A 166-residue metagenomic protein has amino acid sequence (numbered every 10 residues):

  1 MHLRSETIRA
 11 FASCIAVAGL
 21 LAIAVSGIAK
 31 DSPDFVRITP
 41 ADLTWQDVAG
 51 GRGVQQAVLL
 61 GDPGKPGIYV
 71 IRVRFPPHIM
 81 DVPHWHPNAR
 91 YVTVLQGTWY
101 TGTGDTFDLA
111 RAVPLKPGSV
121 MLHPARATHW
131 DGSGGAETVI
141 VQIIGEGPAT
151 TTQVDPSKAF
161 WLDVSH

Functional and structural regions predicted by a protein language model:
M1-R9: N-terminal secretory signal peptides that target proteins for export/translocation
A12-I23: Bacterial N-terminal signal peptides
I28-Y69, P156-H166: A short, N-terminal "cap"/entry segment at the start of jelly-roll beta-barrel domains of the cupin/DSBH fold
D34-V36, A110, W130-H166: Double-stranded beta-helix
G64, W99, D105-R126: Short acidic-glycine-tyrosine-enriched beta hairpin
Y69-H86, P124-R126: Conserved short histidine dyad/triad with adjacent acidic residue
P76-I79, W85-T106: Glycine- and acidic-residue-biased ligand/ion/polar-headgroup-sensing regions
D81-P83, T101-G102, H123, T128-G134: Short beta-strand His + acidic residue motifs that chelate non-heme Fe in jelly-roll/DSBH and cupin folds
